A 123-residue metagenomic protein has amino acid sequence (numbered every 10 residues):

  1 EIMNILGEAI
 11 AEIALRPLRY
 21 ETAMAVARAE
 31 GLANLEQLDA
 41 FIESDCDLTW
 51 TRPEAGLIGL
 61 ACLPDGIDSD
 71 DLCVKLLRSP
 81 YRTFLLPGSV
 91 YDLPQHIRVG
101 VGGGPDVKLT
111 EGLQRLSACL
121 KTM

Functional and structural regions predicted by a protein language model:
E1-M123: PLP-dependent class I/II
